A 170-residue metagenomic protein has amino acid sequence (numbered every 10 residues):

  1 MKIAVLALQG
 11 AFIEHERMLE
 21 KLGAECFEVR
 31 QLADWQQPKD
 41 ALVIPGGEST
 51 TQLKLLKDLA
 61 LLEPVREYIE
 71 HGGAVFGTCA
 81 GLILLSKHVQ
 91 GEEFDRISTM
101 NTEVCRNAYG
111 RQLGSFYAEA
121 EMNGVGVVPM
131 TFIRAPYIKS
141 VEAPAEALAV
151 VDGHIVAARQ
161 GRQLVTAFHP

Functional and structural regions predicted by a protein language model:
M1-D58, E63-Y68: N-terminal beta1-alpha1 cap of cysteine-dependent amidohydrolase-like domains
F12, W35, L84, G91 (+2 more regions): Flexible, glycine-rich phosphate/dinucleotide-binding loops and adjacent beta-alpha linkers at cofactor/substrate
C26-F27, V75, Q163: Hydrophobic anchor at the start of a short beta-strand that flanks the dinucleotide cofactor-binding loop
W35-P38, E70, V141-E142, R159: Flexible, charged surface loops at secondary-structure boundaries
V43-I44, G77, T166: Redox-cofactor binding/interface segments in oxidoreductases and associated redox assembly factors
S49-A120: Cysteine-nucleophile active-site neighborhood
R106-P170: Amide-donor transfer/coupling interface in amidating biosynthetic enzymes
